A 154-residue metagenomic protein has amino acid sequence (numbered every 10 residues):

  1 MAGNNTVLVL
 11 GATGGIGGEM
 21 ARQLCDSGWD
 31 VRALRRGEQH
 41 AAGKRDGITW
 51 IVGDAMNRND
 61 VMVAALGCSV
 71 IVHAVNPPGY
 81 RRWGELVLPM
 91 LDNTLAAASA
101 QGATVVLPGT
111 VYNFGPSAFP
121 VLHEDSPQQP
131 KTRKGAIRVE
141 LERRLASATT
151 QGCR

Functional and structural regions predicted by a protein language model:
A2-S27: N-terminal Rossmann NAD(P)H-binding glycine-rich loop of SDR-like oxidoreductase domains
T6, D30, T104, R154: Residues at the starts of beta-strands that form the adenosine-phosphate
L10, L34, A74, L107-T110: SDR active-site strand-loop-helix element
S27, A100-Q101, Q151-G152: Helix C-cap/helix->beta junction micro-motif
W29-R36: Conserved glycine-rich Rossmann-like NAD(P)H-binding loop of the short-chain dehydrogenase/reductase
Q39-Q101, P116: NAD(P)H-binding glycine-rich loop region in Rossmannoid oxidoreductase-like domains and their noncatalytic homologs
L91-E142: Conserved Rossmann-fold NAD(P)-dependent oxidoreductase catalytic core, especially the SDR/UDP-sugar
T110, R144-R154: Conserved beta-loop-beta element that borders a ligand/cofactor-binding pocket
